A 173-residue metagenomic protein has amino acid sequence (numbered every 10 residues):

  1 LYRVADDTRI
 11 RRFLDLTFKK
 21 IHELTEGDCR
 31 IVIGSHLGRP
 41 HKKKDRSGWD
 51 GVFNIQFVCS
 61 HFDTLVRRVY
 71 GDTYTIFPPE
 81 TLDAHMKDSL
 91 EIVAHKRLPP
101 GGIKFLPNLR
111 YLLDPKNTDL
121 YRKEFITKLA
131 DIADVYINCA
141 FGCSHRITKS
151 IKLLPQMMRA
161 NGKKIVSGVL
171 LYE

Functional and structural regions predicted by a protein language model:
L1-E173: Active-site loop-to-helix "anion-binding N-cap" substructures in soluble metabolic enzymes
